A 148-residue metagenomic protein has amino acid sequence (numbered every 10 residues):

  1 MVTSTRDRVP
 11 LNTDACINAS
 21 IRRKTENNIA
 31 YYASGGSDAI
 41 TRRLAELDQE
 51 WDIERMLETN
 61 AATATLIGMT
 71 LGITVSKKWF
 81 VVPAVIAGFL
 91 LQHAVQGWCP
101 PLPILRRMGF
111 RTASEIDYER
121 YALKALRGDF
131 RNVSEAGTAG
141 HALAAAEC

Functional and structural regions predicted by a protein language model:
M1-C16, R131: Cytosol-facing regions at membranes
V9-W51: Cytosol/matrix-facing amphipathic helices and coiled-coil assembly/linker segments of eukaryotic membrane proteins
Q49-K77: Transmembrane alpha-helical segments and their cytosolic interface motifs in multi-pass membrane proteins
F80-F89: Hydrophobic core segments of alpha-helical transmembrane domains in multi-pass membrane proteins
Q92-P103: Juxtamembrane membrane-interface segments at transmembrane alpha-helix termini
F110-E119: Membrane-cytosol interface motif
K124-C148: Organelle targeting or membrane-anchoring low-complexity regions in eukaryotic organelle proteins
